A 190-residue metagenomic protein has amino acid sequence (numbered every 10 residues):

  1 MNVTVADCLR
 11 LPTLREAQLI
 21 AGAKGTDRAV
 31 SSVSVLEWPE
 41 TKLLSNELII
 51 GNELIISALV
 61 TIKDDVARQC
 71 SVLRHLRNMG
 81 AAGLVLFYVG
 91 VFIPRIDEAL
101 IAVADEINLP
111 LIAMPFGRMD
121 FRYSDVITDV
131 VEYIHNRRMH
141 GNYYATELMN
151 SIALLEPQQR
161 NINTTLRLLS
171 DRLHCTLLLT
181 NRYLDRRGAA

Functional and structural regions predicted by a protein language model:
M1-A190: Alpha-helical/coil-rich non-catalytic "connector" segments in signaling and regulatory proteins
